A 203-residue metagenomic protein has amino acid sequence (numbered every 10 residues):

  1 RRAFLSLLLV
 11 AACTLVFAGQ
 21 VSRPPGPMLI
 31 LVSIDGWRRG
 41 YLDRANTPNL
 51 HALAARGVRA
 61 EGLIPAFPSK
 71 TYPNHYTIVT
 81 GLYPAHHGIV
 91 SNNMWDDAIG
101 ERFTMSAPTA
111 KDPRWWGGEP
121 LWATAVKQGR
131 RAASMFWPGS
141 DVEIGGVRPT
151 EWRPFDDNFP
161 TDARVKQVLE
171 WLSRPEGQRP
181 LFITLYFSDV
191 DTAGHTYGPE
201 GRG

Functional and structural regions predicted by a protein language model:
R1-L5: N-terminal export leaders
S6-T14: Bacterial N-terminal signal peptides
V16-Q20: Boundary at the C-terminal end of the N-terminal hydrophobic targeting segment
S22, I34, R38-A45, F67-K70 (+3 more regions): Extracytoplasmic/periplasmic, Sec-exported soluble proteins
S22-G26, R44, S69-T71, V126-K127 (+1 more regions): Extracellular/periplasmic catalytic domains that process cell-envelope and extracellular macromolecules
G26-R38, A52-L53, I78, A125 (+1 more regions): Beta-strand elements within well-structured catalytic alpha/beta cores of enzymes that handle phosphate/sulfate esters
G40-H87: Short, structured active-site-proximal loop/turn typified by the sulfatase FGly-forming signature C/S-X-P-X-R
L82-R202: His/Asp/Glu-rich, glycine-adjacent segments that coordinate divalent cations and/or stabilize oxyanion chemistry on
